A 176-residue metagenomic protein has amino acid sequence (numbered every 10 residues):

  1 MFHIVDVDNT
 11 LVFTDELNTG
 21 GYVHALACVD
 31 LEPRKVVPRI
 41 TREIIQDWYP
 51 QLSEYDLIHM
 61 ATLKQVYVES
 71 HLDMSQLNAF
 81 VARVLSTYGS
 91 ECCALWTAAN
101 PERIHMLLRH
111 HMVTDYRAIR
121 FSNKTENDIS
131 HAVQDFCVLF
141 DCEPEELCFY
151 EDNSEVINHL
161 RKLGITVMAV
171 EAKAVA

Functional and structural regions predicted by a protein language model:
M1-P38: Active-site neighborhood of HAD-like aspartate-dependent phosphohydrolases
M1-V5, A27, Y55, E146 (+1 more regions): Non-catalytic pre-domain segments flanking phosphatase-related domains
L11, C93, F149: Conserved SAM-binding loop
A25, R42-Y55: Helix-loop "lid/cap" segments that line or gate small-molecule binding pockets
Y49-R83: Metal-dependent phosphoesterase signature
E69-L95, P101-H105, N127-H131: Short, acidic loop-to-helix structural element flanking the phosphoryl-transfer center in phosphate-processing enzymes
R83, V133, N153-H159, V167-A176: Short glycine/proline-centered loop/turn elements that form peptide/ligand docking sites
N100-C148, S154-H159: Substrate-recognition "cap/lid" segment bordering the active-site pocket of phosphatases
